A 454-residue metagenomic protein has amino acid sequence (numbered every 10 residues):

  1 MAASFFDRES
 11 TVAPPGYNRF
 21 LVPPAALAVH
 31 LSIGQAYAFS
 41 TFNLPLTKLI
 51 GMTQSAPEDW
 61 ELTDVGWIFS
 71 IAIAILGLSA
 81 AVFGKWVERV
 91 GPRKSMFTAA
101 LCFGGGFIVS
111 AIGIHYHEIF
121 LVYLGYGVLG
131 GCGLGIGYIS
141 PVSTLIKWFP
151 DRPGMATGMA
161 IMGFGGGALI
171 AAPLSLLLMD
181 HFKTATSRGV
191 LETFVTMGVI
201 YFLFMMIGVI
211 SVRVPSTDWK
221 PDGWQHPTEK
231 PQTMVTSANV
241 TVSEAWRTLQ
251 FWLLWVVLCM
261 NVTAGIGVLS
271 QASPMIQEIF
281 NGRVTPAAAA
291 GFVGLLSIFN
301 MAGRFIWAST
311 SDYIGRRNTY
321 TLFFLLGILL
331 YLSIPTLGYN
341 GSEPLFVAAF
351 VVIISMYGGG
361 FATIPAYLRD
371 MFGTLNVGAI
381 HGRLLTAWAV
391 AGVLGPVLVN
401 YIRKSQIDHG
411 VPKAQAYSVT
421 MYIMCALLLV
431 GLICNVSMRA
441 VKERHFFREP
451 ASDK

Functional and structural regions predicted by a protein language model:
Y37-L44, A172, S243-A308, G392-N400: Extracytoplasmic gate region of multi-pass secondary transporters
F42-L78, T285-G291: Extracellular/periplasmic helix-loop-helix junction of adjacent transmembrane segments in MFS-like secondary
L46, G135-F149, A156-T157, G359-F372: Intracellular juxtamembrane helix-capping segments at the cytosolic ends of symmetry-related transmembrane helices
W67-K85, G294-I306: Central cavity-lining transmembrane alpha-helices of secondary-active solute carriers, predominantly the Major
L101-H115, L326-Y339: C-terminal ends and interior cores of transmembrane alpha-helices in multi-pass membrane transporters/permeases
G106, I119-I136, C259, P344-G359: Hydrophobic core of transmembrane alpha-helices in multi-pass small-molecule transporters, especially MFS/SLC-type
L191-S211, S418-S437: Symmetry-related core transmembrane helices of the 12-TM Major Facilitator Superfamily/SLC fold
L254, L258-G267, I279, A288-Y367: C-terminal transmembrane helical hairpin of 12-TM major facilitator-type secondary transporters
